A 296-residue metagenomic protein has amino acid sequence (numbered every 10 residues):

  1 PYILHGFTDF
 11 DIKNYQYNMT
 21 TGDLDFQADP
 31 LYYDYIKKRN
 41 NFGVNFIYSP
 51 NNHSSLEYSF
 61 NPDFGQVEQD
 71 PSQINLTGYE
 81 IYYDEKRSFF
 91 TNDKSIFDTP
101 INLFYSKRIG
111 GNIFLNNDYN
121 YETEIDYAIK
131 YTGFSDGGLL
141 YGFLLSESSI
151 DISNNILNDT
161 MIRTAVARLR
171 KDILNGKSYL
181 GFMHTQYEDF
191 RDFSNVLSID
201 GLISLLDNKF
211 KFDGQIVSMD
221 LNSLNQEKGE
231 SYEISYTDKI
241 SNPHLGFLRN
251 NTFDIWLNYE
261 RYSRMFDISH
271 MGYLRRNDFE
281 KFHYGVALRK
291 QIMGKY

Functional and structural regions predicted by a protein language model:
Y2-D9, Q16-Y296: Outer-membrane beta-barrel channel domains
